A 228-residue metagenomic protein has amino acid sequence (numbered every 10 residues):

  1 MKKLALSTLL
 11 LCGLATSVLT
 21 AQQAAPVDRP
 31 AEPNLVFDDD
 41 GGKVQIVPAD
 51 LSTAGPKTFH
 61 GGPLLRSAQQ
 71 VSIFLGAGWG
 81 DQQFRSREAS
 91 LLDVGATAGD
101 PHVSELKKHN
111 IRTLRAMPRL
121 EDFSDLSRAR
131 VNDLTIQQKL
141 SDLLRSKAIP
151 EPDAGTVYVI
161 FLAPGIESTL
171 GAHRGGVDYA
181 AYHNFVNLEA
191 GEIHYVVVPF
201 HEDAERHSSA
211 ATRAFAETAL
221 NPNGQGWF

Functional and structural regions predicted by a protein language model:
M1-L4: Positively charged n-region of N-terminal signal peptides that target proteins for export
S7-S17: Bacterial N-terminal signal peptides
L19-Q23: Boundary at the C-terminal end of the N-terminal hydrophobic targeting segment
A24-S141: N-terminal carbohydrate-binding/catalytic regions of secreted carbohydrate-active enzymes
S141-P150: Short, well-structured alpha-helical segments in soluble
I149-T218, P222: Active-site-proximal segment of zinc-dependent metalloprotease catalytic domains
G224-F228: Post-HEXXH active-site segment of zinc metalloproteases
